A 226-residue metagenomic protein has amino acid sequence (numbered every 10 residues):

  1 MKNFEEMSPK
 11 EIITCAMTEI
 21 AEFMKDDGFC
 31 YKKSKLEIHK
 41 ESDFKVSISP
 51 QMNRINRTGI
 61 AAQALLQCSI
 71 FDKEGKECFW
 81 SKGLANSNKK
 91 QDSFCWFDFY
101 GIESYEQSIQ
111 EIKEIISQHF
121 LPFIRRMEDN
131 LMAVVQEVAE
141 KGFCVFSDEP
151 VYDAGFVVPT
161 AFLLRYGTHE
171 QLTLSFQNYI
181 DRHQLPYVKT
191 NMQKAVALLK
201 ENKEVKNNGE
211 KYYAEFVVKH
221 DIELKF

Functional and structural regions predicted by a protein language model:
K2-I13, I38-F226: Intrinsically disordered, low-complexity regulatory regions enriched in serine/threonine/proline and acidic residues
P9-K32: Amphipathic alpha-helical segments
K32-I38: Acidic carboxylate-rich catalytic motifs and surrounding loops in phosphoryl-/glycosyl-chemistry enzymes
